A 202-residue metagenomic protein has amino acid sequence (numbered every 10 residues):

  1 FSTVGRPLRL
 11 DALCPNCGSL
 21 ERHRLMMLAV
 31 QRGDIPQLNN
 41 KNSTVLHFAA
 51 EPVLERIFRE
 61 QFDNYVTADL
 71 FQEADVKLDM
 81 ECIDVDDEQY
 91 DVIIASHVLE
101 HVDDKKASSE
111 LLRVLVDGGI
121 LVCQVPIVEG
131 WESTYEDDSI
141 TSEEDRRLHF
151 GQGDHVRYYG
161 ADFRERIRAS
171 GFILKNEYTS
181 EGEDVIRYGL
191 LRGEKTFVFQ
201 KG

Functional and structural regions predicted by a protein language model:
F1-N42: N-terminal juxtadomain amphipathic helix that follows a signal peptide/anchor or precedes a small N-terminal auxiliary
P7-L10, M27, Q31, E51 (+3 more regions): A structural signal for well-ordered alpha-helical scaffolds and beta->alpha junctions
N39-D137, A161-I167, T196-G202: Conserved SAM-binding loop
D103, H155-Y159, L191: Soluble or luminal CAZymes and related metallo-dependent hydrolases
P126-V156: Short, glycine-/aromatic-enriched active-site segment of Class I SAM-dependent methyltransferases
G151-E177: Short alpha-helix
S170-G202: Core SAM-dependent methyltransferase catalytic element
